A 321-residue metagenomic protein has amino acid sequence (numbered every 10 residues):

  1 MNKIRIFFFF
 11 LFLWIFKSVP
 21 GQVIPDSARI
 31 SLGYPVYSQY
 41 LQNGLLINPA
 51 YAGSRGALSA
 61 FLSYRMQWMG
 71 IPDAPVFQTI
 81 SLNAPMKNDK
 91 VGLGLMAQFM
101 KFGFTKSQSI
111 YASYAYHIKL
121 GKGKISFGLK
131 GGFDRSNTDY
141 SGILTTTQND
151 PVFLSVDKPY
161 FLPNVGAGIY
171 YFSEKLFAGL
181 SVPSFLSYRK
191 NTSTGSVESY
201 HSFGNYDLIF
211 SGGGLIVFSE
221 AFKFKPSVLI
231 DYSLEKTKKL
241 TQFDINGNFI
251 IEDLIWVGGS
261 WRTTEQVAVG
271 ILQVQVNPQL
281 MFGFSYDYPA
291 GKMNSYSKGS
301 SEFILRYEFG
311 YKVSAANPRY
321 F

Functional and structural regions predicted by a protein language model:
M1-R5, L120: Positively charged n-region of N-terminal signal peptides that target proteins for export
I4-I15: Sec-dependent N-terminal signal peptides
K17-G21: Sec/Tat signal peptide C-region and signal peptidase I cleavage site
Q22-F321: Subset of outer-membrane beta-barrel
